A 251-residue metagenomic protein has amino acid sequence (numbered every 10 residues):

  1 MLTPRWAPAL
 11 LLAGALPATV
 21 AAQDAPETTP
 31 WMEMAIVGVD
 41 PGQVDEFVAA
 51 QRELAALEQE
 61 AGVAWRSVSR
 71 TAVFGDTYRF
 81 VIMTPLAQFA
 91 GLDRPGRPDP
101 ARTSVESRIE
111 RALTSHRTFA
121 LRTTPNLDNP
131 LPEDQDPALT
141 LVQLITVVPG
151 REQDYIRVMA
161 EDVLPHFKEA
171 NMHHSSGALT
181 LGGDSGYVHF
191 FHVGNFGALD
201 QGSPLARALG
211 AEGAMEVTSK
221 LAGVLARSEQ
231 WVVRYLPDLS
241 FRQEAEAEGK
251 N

Functional and structural regions predicted by a protein language model:
M1-P4: N-terminal secretory signal peptides that target proteins for export/translocation
A7-P17: Bacterial N-terminal signal peptides
A22-N251: Short S/T/G/P-rich N-terminal loop/turn motif that feeds into the first structured element of a domain
